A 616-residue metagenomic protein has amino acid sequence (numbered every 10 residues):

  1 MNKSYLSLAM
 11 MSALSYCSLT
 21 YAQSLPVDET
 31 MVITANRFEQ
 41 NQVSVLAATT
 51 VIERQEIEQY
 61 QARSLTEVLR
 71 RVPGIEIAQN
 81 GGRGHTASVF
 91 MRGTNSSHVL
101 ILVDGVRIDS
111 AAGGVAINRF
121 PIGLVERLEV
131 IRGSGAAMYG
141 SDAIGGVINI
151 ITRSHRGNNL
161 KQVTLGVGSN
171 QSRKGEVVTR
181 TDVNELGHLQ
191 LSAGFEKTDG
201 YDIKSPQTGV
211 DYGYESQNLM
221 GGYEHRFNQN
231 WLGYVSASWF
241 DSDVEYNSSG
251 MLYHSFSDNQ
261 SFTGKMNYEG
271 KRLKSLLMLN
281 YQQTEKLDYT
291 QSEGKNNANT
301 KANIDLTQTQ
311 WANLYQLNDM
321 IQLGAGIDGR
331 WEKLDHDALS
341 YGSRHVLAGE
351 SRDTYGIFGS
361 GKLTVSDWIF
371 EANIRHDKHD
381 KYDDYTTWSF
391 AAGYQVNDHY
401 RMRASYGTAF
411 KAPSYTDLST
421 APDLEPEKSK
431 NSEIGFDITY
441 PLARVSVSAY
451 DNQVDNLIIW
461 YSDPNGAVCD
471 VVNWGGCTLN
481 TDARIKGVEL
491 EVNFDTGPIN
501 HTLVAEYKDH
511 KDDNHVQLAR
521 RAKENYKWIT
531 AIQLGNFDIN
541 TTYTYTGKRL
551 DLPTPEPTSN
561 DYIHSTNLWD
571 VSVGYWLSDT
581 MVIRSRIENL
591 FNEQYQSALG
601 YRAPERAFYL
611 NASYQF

Functional and structural regions predicted by a protein language model:
M1-V72, R180-T181, Q217, R226-Q229 (+2 more regions): N-terminal Sec signal peptide and the immediately downstream disordered periplasmic leader that contains the TonB box
L65-V68, H85-F90, L102, V115-P121 (+4 more regions): N-terminal periplasmic accessory domains that precede and gate Gram-negative outer-membrane beta-barrel machines
T66-V106, E126: Extracytoplasmic beta-strand/coil segments of soluble accessory domains associated with Gram-negative outer-membrane
V106-R132, A421: Short acidic/polar hinge/loop motifs at secondary-structure boundaries that mediate gating or recognition
A137, N149, R156-N158, T164-G166 (+1 more regions): Periplasmic-side early beta-strands and strand-to-turn transitions of outer-membrane beta-barrels
N228, N318-G324, D328-L334, L339-D455 (+3 more regions): Structural signature of Gram-negative outer-membrane beta-barrels, strongest in the C-terminal barrel of TonB-dependent
M251-E269, A302-I304, E350-R352, Q395 (+5 more regions): Outer-membrane beta-barrel signature, preferentially recognizing the C-terminal barrel domain of Gram-negative
D319-L323, T364-F370, D451, C477-T554 (+3 more regions): Gram-negative outer-membrane beta-barrel transporters
